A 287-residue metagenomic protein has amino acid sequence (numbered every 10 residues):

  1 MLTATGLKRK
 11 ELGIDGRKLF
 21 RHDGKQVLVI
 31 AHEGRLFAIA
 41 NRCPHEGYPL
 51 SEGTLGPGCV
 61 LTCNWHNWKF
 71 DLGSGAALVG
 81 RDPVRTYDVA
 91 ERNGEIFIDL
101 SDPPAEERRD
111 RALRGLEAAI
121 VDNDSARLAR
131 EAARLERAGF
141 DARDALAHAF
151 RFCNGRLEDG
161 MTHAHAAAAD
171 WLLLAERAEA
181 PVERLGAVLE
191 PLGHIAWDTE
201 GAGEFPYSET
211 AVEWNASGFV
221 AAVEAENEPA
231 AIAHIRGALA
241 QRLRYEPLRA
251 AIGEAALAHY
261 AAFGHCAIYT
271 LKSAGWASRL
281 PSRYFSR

Functional and structural regions predicted by a protein language model:
M1-R9: Short amphipathic
E11-E107: Rieske [2Fe-2S] iron-sulfur-binding domain
I98-R287: Mature, well-folded catalytic/scaffold domains that follow N-terminal targeting or propeptide regions
